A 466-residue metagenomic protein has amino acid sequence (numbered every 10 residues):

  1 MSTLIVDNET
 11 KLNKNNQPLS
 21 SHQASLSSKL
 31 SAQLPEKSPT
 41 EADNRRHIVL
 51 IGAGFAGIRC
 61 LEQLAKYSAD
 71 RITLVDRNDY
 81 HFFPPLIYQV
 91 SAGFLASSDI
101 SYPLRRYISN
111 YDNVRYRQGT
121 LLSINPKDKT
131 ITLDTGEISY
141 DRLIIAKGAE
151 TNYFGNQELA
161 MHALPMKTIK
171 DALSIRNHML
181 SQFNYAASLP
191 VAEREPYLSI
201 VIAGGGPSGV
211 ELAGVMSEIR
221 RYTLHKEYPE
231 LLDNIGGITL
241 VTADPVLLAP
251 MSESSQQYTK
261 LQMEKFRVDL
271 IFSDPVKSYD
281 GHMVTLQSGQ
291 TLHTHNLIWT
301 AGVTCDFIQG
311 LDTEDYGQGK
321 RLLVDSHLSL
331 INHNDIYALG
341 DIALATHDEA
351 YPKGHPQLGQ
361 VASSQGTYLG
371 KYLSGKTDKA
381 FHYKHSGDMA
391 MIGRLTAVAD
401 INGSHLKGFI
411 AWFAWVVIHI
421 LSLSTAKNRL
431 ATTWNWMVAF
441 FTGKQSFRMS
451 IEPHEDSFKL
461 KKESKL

Functional and structural regions predicted by a protein language model:
S2-E9, N13-N16, H22-R117, V201 (+1 more regions): Beta1-alpha1 glycine-rich phosphate/pyrophosphate-binding loop at the start of Rossmann-like nucleotide-binding domains
L4-I5, A24, L30, L34 (+2 more regions): C-terminal, flexible cofactor-proximal segment of oxidoreductases
L4-K11, N16, L26, L30-R45 (+2 more regions): FAD-binding core/adjacent interface of flavoenzyme oxidoreductases
A56, G148-T151, A213, V303-C305: Short glycine-rich anion-binding loops that position phosphate/pyrophosphate groups of nucleotides and phosphorylated
D112-S123, S217-S326, N332: A Rossmann-like FAD-binding core segment of flavoenzymes
M161-E193, H282-T285, T291-S364: FAD-site-proximal beta/loop scaffold in flavoenzymes
A345-K384, M389: A conserved FAD-binding loop/helix module that cradles the flavin
